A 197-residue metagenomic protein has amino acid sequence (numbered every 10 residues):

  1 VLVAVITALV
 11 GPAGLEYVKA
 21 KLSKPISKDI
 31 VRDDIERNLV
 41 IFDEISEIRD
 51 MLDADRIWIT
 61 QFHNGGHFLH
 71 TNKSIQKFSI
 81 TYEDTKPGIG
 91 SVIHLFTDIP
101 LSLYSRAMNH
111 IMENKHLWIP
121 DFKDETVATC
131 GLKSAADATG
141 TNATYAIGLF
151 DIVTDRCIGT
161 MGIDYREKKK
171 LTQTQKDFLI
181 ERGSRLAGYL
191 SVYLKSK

Functional and structural regions predicted by a protein language model:
V1-P87, S196-K197: Intrinsically disordered, low-complexity terminal regulatory regions
R37-E44, L101-S105, I180: Well-ordered, non-membrane alpha-helical segments in soluble/globular domains
I75-T139: Regulatory sensory and allosteric helical modules in signal-transduction proteins and certain transcription factors
K133, A146, T160: Short hydrophobic/aromatic beta-strand element in the GNAT-like acyltransferase core that lines or flanks the acyl-donor
A143-D151: A short, aliphatic-rich beta-strand micro-motif
G159-K197: Juxtadomain coupling helices with adjacent low-complexity linkers
